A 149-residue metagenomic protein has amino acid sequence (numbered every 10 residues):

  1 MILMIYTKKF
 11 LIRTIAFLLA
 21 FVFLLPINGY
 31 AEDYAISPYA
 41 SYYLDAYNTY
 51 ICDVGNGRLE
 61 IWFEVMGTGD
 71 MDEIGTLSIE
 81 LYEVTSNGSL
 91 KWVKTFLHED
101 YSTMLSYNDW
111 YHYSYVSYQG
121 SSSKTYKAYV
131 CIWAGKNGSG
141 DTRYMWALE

Functional and structural regions predicted by a protein language model:
I5-I15: Bacterial N-terminal signal peptides that target proteins for export
I15-P26: Bacterial N-terminal signal peptides
L24-A40: Sec-dependent signal peptide cleavage junction
S41-Y82: Short, surface-exposed binding/anchoring microloops in extracellular/periplasmic proteins
S78-I79, K91-Y107: Solvent-exposed serine/threonine-rich low-complexity stretches and specific carbohydrate-binding patches
Y82-T95, N137: Change "in extracellular beta-sheet-rich domains … of secreted and cell-surface proteins" to "in beta-sheet-rich domains
Y107-Q119: Exposed aromatic-hydrophobic patches
N137-E149: Short beta-strand elements
